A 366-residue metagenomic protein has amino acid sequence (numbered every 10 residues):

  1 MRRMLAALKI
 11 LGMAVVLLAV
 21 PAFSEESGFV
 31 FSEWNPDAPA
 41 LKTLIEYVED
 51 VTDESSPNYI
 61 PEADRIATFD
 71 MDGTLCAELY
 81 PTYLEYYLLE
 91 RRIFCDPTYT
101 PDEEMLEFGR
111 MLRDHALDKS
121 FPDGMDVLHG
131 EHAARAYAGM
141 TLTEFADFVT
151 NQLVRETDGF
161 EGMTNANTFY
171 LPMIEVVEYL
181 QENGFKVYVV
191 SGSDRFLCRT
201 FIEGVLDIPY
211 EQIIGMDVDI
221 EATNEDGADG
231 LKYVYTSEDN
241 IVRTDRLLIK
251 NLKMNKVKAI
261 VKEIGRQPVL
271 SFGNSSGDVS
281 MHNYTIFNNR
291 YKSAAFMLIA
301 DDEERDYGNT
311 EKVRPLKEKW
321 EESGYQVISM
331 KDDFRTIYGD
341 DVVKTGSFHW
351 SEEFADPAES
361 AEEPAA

Functional and structural regions predicted by a protein language model:
M4, L8, M13-A14, E25-M71 (+4 more regions): Non-catalytic pre-domain segments flanking phosphatase-related domains
A19-P21: N-terminal signal peptide c-region/cleavage motif recognized by signal peptidases
E25-W34, I45, E49, T143-A366: C-terminal cap/substrate-recognition subdomain and adjoining C-terminal extension of metal-dependent phosphatase-like
D37-K42, T82, Y99-M111, Y170 (+3 more regions): Short, structured coil/loop segments at alpha-helix boundaries
A38, G139, M254: Electropositive phosphate-/nucleotide-binding environments in soluble metabolic enzymes
Y80-N167, L171: A metal-dependent, Asp-based hydrolase signature
